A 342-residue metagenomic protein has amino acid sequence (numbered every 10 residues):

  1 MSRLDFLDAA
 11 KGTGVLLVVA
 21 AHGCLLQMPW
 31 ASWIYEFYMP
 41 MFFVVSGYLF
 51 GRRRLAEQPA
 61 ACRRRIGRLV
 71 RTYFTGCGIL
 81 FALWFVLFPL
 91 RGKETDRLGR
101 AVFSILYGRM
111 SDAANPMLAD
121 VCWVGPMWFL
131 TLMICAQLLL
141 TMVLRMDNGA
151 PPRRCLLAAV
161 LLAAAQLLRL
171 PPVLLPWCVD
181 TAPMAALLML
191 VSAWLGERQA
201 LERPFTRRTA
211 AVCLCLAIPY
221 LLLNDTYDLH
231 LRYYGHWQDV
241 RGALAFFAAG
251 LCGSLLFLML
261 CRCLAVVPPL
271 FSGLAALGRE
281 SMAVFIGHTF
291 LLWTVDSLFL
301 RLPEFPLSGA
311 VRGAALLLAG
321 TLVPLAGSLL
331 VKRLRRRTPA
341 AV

Functional and structural regions predicted by a protein language model:
M1-V342: Alpha-helical transmembrane segments and their immediate juxtamembrane cytosolic regions
